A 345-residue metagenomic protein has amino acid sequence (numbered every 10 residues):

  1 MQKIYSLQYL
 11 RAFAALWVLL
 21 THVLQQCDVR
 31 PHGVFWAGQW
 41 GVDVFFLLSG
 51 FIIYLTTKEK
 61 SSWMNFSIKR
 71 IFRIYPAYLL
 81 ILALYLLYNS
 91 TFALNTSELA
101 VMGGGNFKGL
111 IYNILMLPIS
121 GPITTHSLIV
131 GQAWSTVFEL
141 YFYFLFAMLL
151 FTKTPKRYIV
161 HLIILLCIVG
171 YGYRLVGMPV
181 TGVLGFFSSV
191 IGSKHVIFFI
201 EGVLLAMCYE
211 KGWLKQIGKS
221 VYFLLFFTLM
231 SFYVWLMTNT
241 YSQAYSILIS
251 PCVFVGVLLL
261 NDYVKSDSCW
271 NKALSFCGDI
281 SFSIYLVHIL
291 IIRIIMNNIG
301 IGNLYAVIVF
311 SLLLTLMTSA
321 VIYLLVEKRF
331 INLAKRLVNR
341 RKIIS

Functional and structural regions predicted by a protein language model:
M1-L7, L16, L20-W36, Y54-N65 (+5 more regions): Alpha-helical transmembrane segments in multi-pass integral membrane proteins
Q8, A12-A15, V42, S49 (+4 more regions): Residues within membrane-spanning alpha-helices of integral membrane proteins, especially the hydrophobic core/packing
V18, F46-I52, L82-Y85, C167-Y171 (+2 more regions): Helical transmembrane-bundle signal
G41-F72, A77-E98, A206-Y209, I291 (+2 more regions): Juxtamembrane transmembrane-helix termini
G41-V42, F46-L47, A77, I81 (+11 more regions): Membrane-embedded glycan transfer/ligation machinery that uses polyprenyl lipid-linked sugar donors/oligosaccharides
I74-L140, R157, V169-M178, G185 (+3 more regions): Membrane-interface helix-loop-helix regions
K342-S345: Intrinsic disorder in cytosolic terminal tails and internal cytosolic loops of multi-pass membrane transporters
